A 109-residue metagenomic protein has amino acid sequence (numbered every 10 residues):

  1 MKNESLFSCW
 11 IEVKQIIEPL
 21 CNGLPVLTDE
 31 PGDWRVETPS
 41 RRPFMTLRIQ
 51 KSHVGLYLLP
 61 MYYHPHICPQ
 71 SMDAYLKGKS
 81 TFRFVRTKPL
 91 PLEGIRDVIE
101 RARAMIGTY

Functional and structural regions predicted by a protein language model:
M1-Y109: Charge-dense, helix-prone N-terminal extensions
